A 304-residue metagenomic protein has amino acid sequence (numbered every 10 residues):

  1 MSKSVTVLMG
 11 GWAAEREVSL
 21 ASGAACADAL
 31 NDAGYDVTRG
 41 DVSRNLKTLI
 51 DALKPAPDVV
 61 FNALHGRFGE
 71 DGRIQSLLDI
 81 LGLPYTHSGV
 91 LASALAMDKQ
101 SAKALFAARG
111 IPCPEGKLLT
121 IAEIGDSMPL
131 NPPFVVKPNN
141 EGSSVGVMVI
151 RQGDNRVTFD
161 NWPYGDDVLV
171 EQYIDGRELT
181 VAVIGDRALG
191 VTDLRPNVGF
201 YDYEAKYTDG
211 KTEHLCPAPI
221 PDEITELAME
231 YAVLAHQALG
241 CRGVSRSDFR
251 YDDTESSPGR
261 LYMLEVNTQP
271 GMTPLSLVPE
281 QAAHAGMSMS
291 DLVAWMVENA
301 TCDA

Functional and structural regions predicted by a protein language model:
M1-L91, L95-M97, S101, T120-D126 (+1 more regions): ATP-binding N-terminal substructure of ATP-dependent carboxylate-amine bond-forming enzymes
M1-M9, L53-K54, L95-R177: Active-site nucleotide/adenylate-binding loops and adjacent lid/helix of ATP-dependent enzymes
V37, P84-Y85, C113, F134 (+1 more regions): Hydrophobic beta-strand scaffold residues
G66, S143-S144, N197, N267-Q281: Glycine-rich phosphate/pyrophosphate-binding beta-alpha loops
L119, V147-G153, V183-G185, D252 (+2 more regions): Short beta-strand-to-turn element immediately C-terminal to the catalytic PLP-Schiff-base lysine in fold type I
D154-E230, P258-Y262: Phosphate-binding site of ATP-dependent enzymes
Q172, H236-M272, A282: Conserved metal-phosphate-binding beta-hairpin within the catalytic cores of diverse ATP-dependent phosphoryl-transfer
D193-R246, E280-A304: Active-site "cap" helix and flanking loop/linker of ATP-utilizing ligase/carboxylase catalytic domains
